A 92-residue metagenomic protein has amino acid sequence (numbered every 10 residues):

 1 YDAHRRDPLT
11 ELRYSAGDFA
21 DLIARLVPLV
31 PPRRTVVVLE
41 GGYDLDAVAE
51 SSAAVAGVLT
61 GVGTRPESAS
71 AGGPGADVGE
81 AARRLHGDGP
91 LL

Functional and structural regions predicted by a protein language model:
Y1-L92: A general "terminal functional-core" signal
